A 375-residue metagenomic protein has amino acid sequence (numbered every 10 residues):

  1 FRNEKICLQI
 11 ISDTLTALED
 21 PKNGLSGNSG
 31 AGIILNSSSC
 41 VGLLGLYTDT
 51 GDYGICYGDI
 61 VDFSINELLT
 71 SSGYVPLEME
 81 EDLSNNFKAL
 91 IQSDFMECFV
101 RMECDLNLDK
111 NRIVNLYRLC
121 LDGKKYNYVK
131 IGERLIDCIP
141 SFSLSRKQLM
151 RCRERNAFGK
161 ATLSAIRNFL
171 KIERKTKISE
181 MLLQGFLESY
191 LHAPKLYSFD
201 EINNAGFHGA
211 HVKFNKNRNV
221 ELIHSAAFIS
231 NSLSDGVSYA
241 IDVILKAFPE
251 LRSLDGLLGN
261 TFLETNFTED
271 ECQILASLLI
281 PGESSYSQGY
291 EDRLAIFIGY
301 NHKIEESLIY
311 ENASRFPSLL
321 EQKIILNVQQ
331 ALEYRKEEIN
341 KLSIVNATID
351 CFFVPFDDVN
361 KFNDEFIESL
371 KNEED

Functional and structural regions predicted by a protein language model:
R2-E80: Active-site region of chymotrypsin-like
N85-A157: A structured, charge-rich N-terminal accessory region that forms the first stable segment of a protein and links
E154-I172: A short, surface-exposed helix-loop junction/capping segment
K175, V237-E333: Acidic, metal/cofactor-coordinating or nucleic-acid-engaging core segments within structured domains
K175-A205: Extended, Lys/Arg-enriched charged tracts that mediate electrostatic binding to polyanionic substrates
F199-F214, L279-I280: Active-site metal-binding core of divalent-cation-utilizing nuclease and nuclease-like domains
H208-V212, N217-F248: Active-site ExK catalytic segment of metal-dependent nucleases
I309-D375: Extended, charged low-complexity segments that frequently continue into or abut oligomerization scaffolds
